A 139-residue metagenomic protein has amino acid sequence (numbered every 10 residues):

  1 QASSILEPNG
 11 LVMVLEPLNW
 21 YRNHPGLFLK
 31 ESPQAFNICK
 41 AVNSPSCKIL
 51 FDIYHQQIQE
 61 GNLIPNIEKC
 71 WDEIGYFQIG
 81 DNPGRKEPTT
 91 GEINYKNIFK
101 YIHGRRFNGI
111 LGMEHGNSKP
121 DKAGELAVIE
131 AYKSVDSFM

Functional and structural regions predicted by a protein language model:
Q1-A2, I98: Alpha-helical packing segments of well-folded alpha/beta enzyme cores
S3, E7, H103: Anion (oxyanion) recognition and catalysis
L6-V42: Basic- and aromatic-lined ligand-binding clefts that recognize polyanionic substrates
F28-F51, H55-M139: Histidine-acidic metal/acid-base catalytic patches
